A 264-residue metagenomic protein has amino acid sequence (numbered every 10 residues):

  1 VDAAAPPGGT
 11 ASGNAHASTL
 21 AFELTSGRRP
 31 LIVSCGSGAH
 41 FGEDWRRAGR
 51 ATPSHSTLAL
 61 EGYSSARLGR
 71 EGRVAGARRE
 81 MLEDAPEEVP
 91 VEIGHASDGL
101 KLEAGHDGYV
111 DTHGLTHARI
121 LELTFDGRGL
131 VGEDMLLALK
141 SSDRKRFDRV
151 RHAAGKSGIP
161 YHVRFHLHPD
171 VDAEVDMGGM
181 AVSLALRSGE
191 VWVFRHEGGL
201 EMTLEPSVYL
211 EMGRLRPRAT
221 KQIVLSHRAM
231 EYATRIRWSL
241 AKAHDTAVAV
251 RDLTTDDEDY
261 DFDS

Functional and structural regions predicted by a protein language model:
V1-V33: Carbohydrate-active enzyme catalytic cores, enriched for enzymes that act on polyanionic acidic polysaccharides
G38-S264: CBM-like, beta-strand-rich accessory domains located in the C-terminal region of large, secreted polysaccharide-active
